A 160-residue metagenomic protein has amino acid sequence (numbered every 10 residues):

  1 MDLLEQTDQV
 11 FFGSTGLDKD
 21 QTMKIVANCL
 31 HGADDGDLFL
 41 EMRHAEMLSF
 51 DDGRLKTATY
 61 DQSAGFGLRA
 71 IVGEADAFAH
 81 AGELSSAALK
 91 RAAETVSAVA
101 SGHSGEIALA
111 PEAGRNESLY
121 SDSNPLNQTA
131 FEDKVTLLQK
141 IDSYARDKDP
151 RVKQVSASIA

Functional and structural regions predicted by a protein language model:
M1-A160: Active-site bordering "gate/hinge" segments that shape substrate access to catalytic or cofactor-binding pockets
